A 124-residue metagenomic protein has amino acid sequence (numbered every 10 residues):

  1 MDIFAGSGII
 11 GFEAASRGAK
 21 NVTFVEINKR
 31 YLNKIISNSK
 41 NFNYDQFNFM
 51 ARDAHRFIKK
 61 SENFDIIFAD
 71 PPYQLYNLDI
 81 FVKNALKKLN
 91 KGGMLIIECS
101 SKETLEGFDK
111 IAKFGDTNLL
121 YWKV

Functional and structural regions predicted by a protein language model:
M1-V124: Class I S-adenosyl-L-methionine-dependent methyltransferase catalytic core
